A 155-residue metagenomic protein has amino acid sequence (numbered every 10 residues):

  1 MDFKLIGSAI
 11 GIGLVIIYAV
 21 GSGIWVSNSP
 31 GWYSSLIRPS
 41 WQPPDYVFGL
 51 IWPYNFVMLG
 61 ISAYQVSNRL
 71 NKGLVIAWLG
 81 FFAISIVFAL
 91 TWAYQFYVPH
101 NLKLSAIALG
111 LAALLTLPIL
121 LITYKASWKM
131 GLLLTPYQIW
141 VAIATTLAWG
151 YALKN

Functional and structural regions predicted by a protein language model:
M1-G13: N-terminal membrane topogenic signal
V15-G31: Alpha-helical transmembrane segments of multi-pass membrane proteins
S27-W41: Membrane-interface helix termini and inter-helical loops of multi-pass transporters
R38-I51: Short aromatic-rich membrane-water interface segments that cap or initiate transmembrane helices in multi-pass membrane
V57, I61-A93: Helix-adjacent hinge/juxtasegments
K72, Y94-L104, Y124-W128, Y151-N155: Membrane-interface helix caps and helix-loop-helix hairpins in membrane proteins
F82-L90, A106-I119, Y137-V141: Hydrophobic alpha-helical segments of small multi-pass membrane proteins
K125-N155: Terminal transmembrane helical module of multi-pass membrane proteins
